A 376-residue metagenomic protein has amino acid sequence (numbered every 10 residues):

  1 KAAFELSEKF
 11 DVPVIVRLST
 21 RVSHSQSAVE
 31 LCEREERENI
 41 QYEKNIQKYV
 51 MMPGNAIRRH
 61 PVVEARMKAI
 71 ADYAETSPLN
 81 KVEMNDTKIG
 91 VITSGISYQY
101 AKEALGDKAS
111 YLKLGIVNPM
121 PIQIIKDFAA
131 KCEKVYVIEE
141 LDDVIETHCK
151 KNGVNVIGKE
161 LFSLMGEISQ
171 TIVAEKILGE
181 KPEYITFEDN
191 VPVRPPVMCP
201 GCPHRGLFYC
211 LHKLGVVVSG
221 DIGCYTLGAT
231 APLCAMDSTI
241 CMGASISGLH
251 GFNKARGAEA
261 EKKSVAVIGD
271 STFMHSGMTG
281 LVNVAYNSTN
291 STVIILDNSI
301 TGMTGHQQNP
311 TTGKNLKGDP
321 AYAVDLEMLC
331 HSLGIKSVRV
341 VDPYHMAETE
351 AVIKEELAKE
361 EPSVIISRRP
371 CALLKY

Functional and structural regions predicted by a protein language model:
K1-M198, P203-H204, G215-V216, D342-P343 (+1 more regions): Flexible, low-complexity linker and terminal segments
T20, D142, C224, F273 (+1 more regions): Short, glycine/acidic-enriched loop or turn micro-motifs at the edges of active sites
K48-Y49, F128-A129, G153-I157, F187-V191 (+3 more regions): Short acidic (Asp/Glu) and glycine-rich catalytic loops that position anionic groups and cofactors
G95-S97, D221-C224, D297-I300: Short glycine-enriched loops at secondary-structure junctions
F187-I246, A255-A258: Active-site diphosphate/adenylate-binding microenvironment
A229-V364, K375-Y376: Thiamine diphosphate
